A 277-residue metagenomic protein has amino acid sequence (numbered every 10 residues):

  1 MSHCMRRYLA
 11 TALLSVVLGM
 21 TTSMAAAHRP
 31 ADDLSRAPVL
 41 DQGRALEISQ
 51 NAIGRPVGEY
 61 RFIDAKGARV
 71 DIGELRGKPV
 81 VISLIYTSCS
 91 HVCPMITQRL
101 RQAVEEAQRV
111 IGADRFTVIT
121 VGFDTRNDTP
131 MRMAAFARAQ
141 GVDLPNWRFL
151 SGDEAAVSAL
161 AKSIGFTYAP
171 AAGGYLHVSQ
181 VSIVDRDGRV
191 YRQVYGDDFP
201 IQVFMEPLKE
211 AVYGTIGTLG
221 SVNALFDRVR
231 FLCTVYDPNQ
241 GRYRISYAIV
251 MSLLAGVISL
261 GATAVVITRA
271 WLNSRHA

Functional and structural regions predicted by a protein language model:
A10-T21: Bacterial N-terminal signal peptides
A25-A37: Cleaved targeting-peptide boundary
L34-G73, Q98-R99, E105: N-terminal "domain-start" segment that seeds a small globular fold
I72-L100: Short active-site neighborhood of thiol/selenol oxidoreductases, capturing the structured segment around
T97-V157: Structural microenvironment flanking redox-active thiols in thiol-disulfide oxidoreductases
P170-V229: Extracytoplasmic/lumenal ectodomains and periplasmic regions of secretory and membrane proteins
D237-I258: Juxtamembrane/start-of-transmembrane alpha-helix segments at the extracytoplasmic/lumenal side of membrane anchors
S259-A277: Juxtamembrane interface at the cytosolic side of transmembrane helices
